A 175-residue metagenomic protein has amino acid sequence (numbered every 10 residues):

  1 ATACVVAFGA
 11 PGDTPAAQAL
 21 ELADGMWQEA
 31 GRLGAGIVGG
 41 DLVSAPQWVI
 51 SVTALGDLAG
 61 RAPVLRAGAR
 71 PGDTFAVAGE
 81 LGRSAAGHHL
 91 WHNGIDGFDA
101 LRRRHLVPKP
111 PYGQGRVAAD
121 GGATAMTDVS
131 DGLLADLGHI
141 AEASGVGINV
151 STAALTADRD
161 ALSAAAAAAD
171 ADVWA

Functional and structural regions predicted by a protein language model:
A1-A175: Helix-biased detector of long, well-ordered alpha-helical tracts
